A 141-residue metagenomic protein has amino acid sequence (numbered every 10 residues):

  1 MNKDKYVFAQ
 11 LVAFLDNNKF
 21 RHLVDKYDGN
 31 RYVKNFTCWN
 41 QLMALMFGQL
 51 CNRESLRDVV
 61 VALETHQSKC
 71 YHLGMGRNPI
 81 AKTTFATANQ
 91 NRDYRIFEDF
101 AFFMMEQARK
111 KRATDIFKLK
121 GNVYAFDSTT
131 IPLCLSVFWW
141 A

Functional and structural regions predicted by a protein language model:
M1-A141: Conserved, well-structured functional cores that handle cations and Mg-NTP chemistry
